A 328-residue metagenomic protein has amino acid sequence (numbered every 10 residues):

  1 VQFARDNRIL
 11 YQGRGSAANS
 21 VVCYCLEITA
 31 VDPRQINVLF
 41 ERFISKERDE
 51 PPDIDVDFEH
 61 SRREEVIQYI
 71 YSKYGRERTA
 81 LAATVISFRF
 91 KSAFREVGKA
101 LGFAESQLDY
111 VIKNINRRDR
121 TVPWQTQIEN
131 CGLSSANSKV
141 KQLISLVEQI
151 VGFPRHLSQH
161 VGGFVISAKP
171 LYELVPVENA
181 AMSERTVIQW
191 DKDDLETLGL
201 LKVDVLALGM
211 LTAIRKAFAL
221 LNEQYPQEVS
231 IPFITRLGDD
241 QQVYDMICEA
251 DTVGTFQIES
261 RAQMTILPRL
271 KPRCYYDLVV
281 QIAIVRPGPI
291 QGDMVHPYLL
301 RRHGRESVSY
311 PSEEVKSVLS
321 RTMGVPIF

Functional and structural regions predicted by a protein language model:
V1-I327: Alpha-helical scaffold/interaction cores of sigma-54-like transcription cofactors and many family A DNA polymerases
